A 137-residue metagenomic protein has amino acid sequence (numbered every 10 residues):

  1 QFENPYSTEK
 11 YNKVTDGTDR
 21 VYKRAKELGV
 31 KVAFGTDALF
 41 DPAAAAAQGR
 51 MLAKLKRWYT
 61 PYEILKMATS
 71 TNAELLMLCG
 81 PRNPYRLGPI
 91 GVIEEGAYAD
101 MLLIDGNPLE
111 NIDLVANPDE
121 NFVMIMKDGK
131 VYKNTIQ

Functional and structural regions predicted by a protein language model:
E3-P5, V14-P108: His/Asp/Glu-enriched, well-ordered alpha-helical/loop segment that forms or immediately abuts the divalent-metal
P81-R82, L114-A116: Short loop/turn motifs at secondary-structure junctions and domain boundaries
Y85-R86, P118-E120: Short, small/polar residue-rich loop motifs at catalytic or cofactor-binding pockets
P108-L114: Short, Lys/Arg- and Gly-enriched loop/turn segments at beta-strand edges
I125: Short aromatic-centered micro-motifs
D128-G129: Glycine-centered positions in the ABC transporter ATPase nucleotide-binding domain
